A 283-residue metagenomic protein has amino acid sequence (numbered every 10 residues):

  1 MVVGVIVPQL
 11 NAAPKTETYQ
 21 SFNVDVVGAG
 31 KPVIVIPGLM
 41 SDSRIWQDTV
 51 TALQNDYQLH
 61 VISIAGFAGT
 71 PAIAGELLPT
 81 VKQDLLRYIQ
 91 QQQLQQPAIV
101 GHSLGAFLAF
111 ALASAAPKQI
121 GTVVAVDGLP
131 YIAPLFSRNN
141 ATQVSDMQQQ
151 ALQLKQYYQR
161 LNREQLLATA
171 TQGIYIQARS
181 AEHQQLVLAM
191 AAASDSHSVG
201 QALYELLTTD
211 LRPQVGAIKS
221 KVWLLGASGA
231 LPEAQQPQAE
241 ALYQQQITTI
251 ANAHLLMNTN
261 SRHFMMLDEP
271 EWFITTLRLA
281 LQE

Functional and structural regions predicted by a protein language model:
M1-I34, Q54-Q58, A251, L281-E283: Alpha/beta-hydrolase fold catalytic core
D25-P71: Conserved HGGG/HGGXW glycine-rich cap/lid loop of the alpha/beta-hydrolase fold
H60-V100, L104: Active-site loop/oxyanion-hole signature of alpha/beta-hydrolase fold enzymes
Q96-S137: Conserved hydrolase catalytic core segment
V123-Y157: Flexible "cap/lid" loop of the alpha/beta hydrolase fold
L135, Y157-G216: Conserved alpha/beta-hydrolase catalytic His-Asp/Glu region
K221-S261: Conserved loop-alpha-helix segment in the C-terminal half of the alpha/beta-hydrolase fold that carries the catalytic
N258-P270, I274: Catalytic histidine-centered segment of alpha/beta-hydrolase-like enzymes
